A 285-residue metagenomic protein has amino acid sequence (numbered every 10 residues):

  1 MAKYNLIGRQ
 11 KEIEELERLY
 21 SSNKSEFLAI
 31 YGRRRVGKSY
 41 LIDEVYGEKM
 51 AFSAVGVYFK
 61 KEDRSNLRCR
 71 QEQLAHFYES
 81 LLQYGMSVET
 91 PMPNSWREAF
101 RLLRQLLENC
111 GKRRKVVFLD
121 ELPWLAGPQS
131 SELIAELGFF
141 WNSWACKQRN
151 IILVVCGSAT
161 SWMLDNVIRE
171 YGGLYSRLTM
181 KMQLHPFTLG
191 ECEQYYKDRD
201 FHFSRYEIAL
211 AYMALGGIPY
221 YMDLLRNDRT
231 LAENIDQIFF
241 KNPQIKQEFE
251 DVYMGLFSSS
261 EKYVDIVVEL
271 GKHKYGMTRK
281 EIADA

Functional and structural regions predicted by a protein language model:
M1-A285: Phosphate-binding site recognition
